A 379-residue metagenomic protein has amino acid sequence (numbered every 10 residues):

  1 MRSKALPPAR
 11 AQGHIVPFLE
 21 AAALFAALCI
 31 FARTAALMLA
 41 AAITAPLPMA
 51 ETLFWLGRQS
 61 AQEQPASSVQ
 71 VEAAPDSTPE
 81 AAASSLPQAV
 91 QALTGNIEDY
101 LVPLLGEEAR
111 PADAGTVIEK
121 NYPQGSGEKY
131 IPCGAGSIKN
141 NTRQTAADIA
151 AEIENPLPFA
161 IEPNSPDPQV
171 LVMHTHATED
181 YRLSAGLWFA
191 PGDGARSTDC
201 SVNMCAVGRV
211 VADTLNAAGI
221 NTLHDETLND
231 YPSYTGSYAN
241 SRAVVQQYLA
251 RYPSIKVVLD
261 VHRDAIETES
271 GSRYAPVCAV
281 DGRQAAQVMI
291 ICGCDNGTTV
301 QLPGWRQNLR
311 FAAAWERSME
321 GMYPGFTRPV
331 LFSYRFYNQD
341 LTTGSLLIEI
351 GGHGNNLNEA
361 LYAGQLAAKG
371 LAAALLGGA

Functional and structural regions predicted by a protein language model:
M1-I15: N-terminal Lys/Arg-rich, disordered targeting/topogenic segments
E20-K256, A265-S270, Q365, A373-A379: N-terminal catalytic or cofactor-binding beta/alpha core of small enzyme domains
L171-H174, T222-H224, V257-D260, M289-I291 (+2 more regions): Structural recognition of the beta-strand scaffold that forms the well-ordered cores of secreted hydrolase catalytic
A177-D180, L228-P232, R263-T268, D295-T298 (+2 more regions): Solvent-exposed loop/turn segments at secondary-structure junctions within structured extracellular/periplasmic domains
A190-G194, I266-G304: A short, glycine/acidic-enriched catalytic loop
V245, S270-C278, V330-F336: Alpha-helical scaffolding within the catalytic cores of extracellular/periplasmic polymer-degrading hydrolases
G304-L331: Active-site-adjacent substrate-binding region of metalloamidase/peptidase-like peptide-processing proteins
G325-A379: Active-site-adjacent mobile loop/cap segments within catalytic or ligand-binding domains
